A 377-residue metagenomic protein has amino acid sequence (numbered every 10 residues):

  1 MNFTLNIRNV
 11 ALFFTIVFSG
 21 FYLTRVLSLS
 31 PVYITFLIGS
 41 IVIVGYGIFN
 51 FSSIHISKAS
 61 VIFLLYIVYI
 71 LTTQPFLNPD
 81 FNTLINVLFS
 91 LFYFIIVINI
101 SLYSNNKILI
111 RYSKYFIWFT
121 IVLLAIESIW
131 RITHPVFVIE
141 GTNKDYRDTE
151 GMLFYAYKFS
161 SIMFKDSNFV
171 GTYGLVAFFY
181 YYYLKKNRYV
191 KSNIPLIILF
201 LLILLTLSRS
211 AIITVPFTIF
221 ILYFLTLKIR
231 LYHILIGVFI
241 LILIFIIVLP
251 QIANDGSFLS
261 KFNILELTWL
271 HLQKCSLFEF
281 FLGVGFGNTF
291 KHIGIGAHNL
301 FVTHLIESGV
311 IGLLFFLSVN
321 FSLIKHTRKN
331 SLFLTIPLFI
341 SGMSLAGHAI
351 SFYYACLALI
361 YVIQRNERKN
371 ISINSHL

Functional and structural regions predicted by a protein language model:
M1-N50, Y66-L77, I336-I340, F352-L359: N-terminal signal-anchor transmembrane segment
F18-I38, I54-S57, I67-F92, N105-L109 (+3 more regions): Interfacial transmembrane-helix termini
T24-T35, T73, N78-F89, K165-V170 (+3 more regions): Helix-loop-helix junctions and helix-breaking kinks within/between transmembrane helices of multi-pass membrane
V42-F51, I70-I129, L184, L222 (+2 more regions): Transmembrane alpha-helical segments and their membrane-water interfaces
F51, R188-N193, P216, F220 (+4 more regions): Hydrophobic transmembrane alpha-helices and their immediate junctions
L71, S128-T133, T206, Y223-F258 (+1 more regions): A membrane-periplasm/extracellular boundary helix in multi-pass inner-membrane enzymes that assemble envelope glycans
K114-G141, M163-T206, I213-F224: Alpha-helical transmembrane segments of multi-pass inner-membrane proteins
I252-S308: Long extracytoplasmic/lumenal interhelical loops at the membrane interface of multi-pass membrane proteins
